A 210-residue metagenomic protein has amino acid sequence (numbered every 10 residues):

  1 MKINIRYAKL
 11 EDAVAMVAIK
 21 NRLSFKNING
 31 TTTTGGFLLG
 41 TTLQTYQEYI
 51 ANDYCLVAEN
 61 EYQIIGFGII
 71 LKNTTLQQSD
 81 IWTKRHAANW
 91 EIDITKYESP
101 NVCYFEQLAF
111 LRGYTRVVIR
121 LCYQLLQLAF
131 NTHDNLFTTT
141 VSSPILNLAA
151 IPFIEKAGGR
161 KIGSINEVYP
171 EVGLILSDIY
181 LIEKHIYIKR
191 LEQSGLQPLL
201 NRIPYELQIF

Functional and structural regions predicted by a protein language model:
I3-A18: A short beta-loop-alpha structural element at the N-terminal edge of CoA-dependent acyl/N-acetyltransferase catalytic
S24-Q44: Conserved GNAT-fold acetyl-CoA-binding loop/helix
Q44-V57, N73-D80: A short helix-loop-beta-strand connector motif used in the catalytic cores of GNAT acetyltransferases and, in some
I69-Q107, G113: Conserved acyl-donor/pantetheine-binding loop and adjacent beta-alpha core of acyl/acetyltransferases and related
C103-F105, A129-P144: Conserved GNAT acetyl-CoA-binding A-motif
Q107-F130: Conserved acetyl-CoA-binding loop-helix of GNAT-fold acetyltransferases
L108-R112, T138-I151: Conserved beta-strand-loop-alpha-helix junction that forms the acyl-donor binding cleft
T140-S142, R160-L174: Conserved catalytic-core motifs of GNAT/GCN5-like acyltransferases
